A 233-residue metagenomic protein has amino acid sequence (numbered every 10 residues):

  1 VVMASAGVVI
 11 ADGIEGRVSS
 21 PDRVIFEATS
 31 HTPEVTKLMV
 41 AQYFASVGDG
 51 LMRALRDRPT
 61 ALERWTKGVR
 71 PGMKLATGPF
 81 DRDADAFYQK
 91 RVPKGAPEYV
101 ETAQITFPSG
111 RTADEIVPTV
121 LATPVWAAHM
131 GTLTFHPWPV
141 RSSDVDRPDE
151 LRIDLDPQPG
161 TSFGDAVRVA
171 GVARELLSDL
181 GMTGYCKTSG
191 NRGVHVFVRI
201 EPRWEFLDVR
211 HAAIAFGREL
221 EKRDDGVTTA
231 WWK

Functional and structural regions predicted by a protein language model:
V1-V2, D179: Short solvent-exposed loop/turn micro-motifs enriched in small/polar/acidic residues
V2-D149: Active-site loop/lid in soluble adenylation, ligation, and acyl-transfer enzymes
A11-D12, S19-P21, E63-W65, D154-D156 (+2 more regions): Generic beta-strand/beta-sheet core signal
A54, L62-W65, S143, G184-G190 (+1 more regions): Short beta-strand
G68-P71, F197-R203, K233: Short, conserved secondary-structure transition motifs
R82-R111, S162-L180, V198-T228: Helical (often loop-to-helix) elements that flank the catalytic cores of nucleotide-handling enzymes
L121-R192, R199-D208: Signature for HUH/AEP ssDNA processing cores
H136-P139, G226-W231: Glycine-rich, charged/polar anion/phosphate-binding loops that engage phosphate groups from diverse ligands
